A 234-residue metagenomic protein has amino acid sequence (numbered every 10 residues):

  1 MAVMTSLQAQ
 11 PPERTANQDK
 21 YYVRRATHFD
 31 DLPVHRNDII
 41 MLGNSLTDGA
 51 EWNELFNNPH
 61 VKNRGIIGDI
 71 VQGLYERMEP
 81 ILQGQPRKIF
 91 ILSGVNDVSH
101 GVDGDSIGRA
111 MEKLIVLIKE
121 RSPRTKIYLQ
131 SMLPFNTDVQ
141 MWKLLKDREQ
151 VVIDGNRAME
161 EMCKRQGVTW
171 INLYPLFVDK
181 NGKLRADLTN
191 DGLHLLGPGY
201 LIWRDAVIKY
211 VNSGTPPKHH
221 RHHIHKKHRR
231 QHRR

Functional and structural regions predicted by a protein language model:
M1-I40, W52, N212-R234: N-terminal secretory targeting modules
P12-A16, N58-V71, S99, G192: Acidic/histidine-rich helix-loop elements that form or flank divalent-metal/phosphate-binding sites at the catalytic
L32-R36, L55-F56, Q83-G84, E120-R121 (+1 more regions): Extracellular/periplasmic catalytic domains that process cell-envelope and extracellular macromolecules
M41, V61-N63, W170: Conserved beta-strand scaffold positions in the cores of enzyme catalytic domains, especially in NTP/NDP-utilizing
L42, T47-H60, Q72-R109, Y128 (+1 more regions): Oxyanion-hole/transition-state-stabilizing segment in secreted/luminal serine hydrolases and related acyltransferases
G104-L114, V152-G155: Charged helix-capping and loop-helix junction motifs
S122-K126: A short helix->loop->beta-strand "cap" motif at the edges of active sites that frequently abuts
P134-R234: Catalytic His-Asp segment of secreted/periplasmic serine-dependent ester chemistry enzymes
